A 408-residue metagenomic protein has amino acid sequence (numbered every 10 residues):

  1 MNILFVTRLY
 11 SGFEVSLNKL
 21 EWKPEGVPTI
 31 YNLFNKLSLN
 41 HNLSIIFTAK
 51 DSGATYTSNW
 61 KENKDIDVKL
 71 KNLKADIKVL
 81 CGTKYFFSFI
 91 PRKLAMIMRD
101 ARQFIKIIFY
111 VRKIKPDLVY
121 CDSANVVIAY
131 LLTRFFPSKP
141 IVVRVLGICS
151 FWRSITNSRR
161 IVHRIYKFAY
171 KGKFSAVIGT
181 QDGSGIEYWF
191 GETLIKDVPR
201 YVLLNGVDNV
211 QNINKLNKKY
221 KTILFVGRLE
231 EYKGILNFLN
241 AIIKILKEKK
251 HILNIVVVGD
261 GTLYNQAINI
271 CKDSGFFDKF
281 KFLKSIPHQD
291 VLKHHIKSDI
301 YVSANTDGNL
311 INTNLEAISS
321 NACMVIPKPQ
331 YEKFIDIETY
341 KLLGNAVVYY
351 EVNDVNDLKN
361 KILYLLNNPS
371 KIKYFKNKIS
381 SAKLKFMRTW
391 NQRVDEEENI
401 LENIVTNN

Functional and structural regions predicted by a protein language model:
M1-D65: N-terminal subdomain of nucleotide-sugar transferases
N2-T7, L118-Y120, L132-W152, A176-G179: Active-site proximal beta-strand in glycosyltransferases
L4-V6, I178, N214-K233, L239-I242 (+1 more regions): Conserved donor-binding/catalytic core segment of Leloir-type glycosyltransferases
R160, K167-R200, V207-N209: A short, active-site helix/loop in glycosyltransferases that binds the activated sugar's phosphate group
I268-S285: Nucleotide-activated donor-binding/catalytic signature segment of Leloir-type glycosyltransferases, i.e., the conserved
S285-I286, K293-S298: Short alpha-helical donor nucleotide-sugar binding micro-motif in glycosyltransferases
T306: Aromatic "clamp/platform" in nucleotide-sugar-dependent glycosyltransferases that forms part of the donor/acceptor
N353, N367-T406: A charged, aromatic-enriched C-terminal amphipathic alpha-helix characteristic of glycosyltransferases across folds
